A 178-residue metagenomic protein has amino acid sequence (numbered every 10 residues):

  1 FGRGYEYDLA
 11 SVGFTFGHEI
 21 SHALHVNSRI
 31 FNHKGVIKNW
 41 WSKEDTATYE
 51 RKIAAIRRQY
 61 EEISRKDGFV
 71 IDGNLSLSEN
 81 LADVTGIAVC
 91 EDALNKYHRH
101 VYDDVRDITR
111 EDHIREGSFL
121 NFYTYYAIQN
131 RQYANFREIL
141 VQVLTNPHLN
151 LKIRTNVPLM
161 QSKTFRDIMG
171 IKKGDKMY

Functional and structural regions predicted by a protein language model:
F1-G13, A23-Y178: Zinc-dependent metallohydrolase catalytic domains
